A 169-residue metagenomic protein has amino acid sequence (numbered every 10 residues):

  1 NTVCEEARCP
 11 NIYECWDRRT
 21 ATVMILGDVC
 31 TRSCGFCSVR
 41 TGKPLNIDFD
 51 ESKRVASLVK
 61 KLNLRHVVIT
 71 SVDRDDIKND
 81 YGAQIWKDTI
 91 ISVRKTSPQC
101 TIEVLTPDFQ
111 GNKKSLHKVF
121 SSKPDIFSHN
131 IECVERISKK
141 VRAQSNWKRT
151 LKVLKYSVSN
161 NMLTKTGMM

Functional and structural regions predicted by a protein language model:
N1-Y13: An N-cap/entry alpha-helix motif that binds or orients negatively charged groups
C4, R18-T20, L64: Sequence-level motif detector for i,i+2 pairs with an aromatic at +2
P10, M24, L105: Residues in well-ordered beta-strands of folded domains
P10, T31, E135: Nucleotide phosphate-binding site architecture
N11-R18, K113-L116: Short, solvent-exposed polar/charged micro-motifs at secondary-structure junctions
E14-E51: Canonical Radical SAM [4Fe-4S] cluster-binding loop centered on the CxxxCxxC motif and its immediate flanking residues
S52-K61, R65-H66, V72-M169: Conserved AdoMet/S-adenosylmethionine-binding subsite of the radical SAM
